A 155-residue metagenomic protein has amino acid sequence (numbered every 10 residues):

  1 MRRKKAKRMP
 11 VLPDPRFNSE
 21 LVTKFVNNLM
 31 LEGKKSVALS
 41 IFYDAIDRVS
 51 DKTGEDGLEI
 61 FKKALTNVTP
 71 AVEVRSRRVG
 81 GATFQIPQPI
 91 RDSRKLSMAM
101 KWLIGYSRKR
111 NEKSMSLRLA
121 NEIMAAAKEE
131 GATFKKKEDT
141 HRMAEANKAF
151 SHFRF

Functional and structural regions predicted by a protein language model:
M1-E32, S36, Y43-F155: Strongly charged
